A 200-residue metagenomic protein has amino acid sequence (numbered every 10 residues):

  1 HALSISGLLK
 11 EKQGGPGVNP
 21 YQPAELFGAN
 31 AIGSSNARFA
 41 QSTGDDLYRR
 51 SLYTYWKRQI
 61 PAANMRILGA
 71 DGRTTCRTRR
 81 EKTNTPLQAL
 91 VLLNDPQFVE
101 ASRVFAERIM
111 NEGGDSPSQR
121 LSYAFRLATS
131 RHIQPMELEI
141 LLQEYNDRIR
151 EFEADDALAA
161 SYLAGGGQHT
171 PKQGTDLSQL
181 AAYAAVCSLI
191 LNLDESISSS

Functional and structural regions predicted by a protein language model:
H1-Q119, G165-S200: An acidic, gly/pro-interrupted, aromatic-rich
M110-Y183: C-terminal structured "cap/appendage" subdomains that terminate the fold
